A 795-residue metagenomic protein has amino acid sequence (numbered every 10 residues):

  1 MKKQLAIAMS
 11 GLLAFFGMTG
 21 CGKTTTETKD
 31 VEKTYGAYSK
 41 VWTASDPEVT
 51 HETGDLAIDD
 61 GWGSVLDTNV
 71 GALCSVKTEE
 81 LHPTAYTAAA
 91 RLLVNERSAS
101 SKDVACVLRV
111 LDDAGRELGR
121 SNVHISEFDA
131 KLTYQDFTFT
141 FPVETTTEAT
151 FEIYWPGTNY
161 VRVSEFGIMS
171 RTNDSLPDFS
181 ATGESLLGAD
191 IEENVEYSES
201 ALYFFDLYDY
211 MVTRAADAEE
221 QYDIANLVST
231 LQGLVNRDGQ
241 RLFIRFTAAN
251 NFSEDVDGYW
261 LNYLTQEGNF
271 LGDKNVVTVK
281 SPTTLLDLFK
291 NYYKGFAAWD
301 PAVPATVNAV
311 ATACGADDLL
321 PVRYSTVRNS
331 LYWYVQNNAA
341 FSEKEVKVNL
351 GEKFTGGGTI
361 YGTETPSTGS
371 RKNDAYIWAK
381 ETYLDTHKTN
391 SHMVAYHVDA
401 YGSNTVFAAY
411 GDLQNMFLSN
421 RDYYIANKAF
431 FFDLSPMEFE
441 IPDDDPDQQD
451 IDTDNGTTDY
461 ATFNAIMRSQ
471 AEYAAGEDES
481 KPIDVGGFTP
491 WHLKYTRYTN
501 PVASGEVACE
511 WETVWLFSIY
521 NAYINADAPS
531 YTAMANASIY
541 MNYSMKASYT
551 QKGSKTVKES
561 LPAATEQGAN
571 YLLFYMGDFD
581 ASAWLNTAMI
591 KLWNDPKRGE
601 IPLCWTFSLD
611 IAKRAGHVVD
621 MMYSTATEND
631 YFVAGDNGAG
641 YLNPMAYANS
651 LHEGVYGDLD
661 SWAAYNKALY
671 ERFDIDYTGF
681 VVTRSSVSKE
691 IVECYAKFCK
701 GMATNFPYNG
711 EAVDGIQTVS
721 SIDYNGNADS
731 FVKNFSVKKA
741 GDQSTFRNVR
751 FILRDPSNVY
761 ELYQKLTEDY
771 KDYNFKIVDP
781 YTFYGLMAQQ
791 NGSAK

Functional and structural regions predicted by a protein language model:
G17-D30: Sec-dependent signal peptide cleavage junction
G61-A85: Short beta-strands within extracellular/lumenal beta-sheet-rich domains
R97-V110, F151: Beta-strand acidic-aromatic groove motif in beta-rich domains, primarily in extracellular
G115-T146: Extracellular carbohydrate recognition and processing domains and analogous Trp-centered ligand-binding platforms
E152-N159: Short beta-strand-plus-loop segments that form exposed binding edges in beta-rich domains
L176-S544: Preference for solvent-exposed, low-hydrophobicity sequence contexts
D454-W491, L572, G577-W584, I590-K591 (+4 more regions): Catalytic grooves of carbohydrate-active enzymes
S538-Y623: Active-site beta->alpha N-cap acidic-glycine motif
